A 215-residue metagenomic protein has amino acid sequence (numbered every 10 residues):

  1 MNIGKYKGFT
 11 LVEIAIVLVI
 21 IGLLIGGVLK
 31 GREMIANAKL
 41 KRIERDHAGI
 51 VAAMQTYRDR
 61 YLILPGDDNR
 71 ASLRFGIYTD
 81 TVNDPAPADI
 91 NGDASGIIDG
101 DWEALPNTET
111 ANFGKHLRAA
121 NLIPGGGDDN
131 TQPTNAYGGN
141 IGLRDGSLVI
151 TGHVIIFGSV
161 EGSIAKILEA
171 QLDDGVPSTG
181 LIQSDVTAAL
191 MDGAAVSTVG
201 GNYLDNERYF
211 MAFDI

Functional and structural regions predicted by a protein language model:
N2-R42, D46-G49: N-terminal single-pass transmembrane signal-anchor helix
E13, Y61, F213-D214: Generic alpha-helical secondary structure signal
K39, Q55, D59-L62, L117 (+1 more regions): Hydrophobic/aromatic-lined pockets within catalytic cores
A48, A52-L73: Alpha-helix exit/C-cap motif
D67-I215: Low-complexity, acidic interaction segments enriched in glycine
